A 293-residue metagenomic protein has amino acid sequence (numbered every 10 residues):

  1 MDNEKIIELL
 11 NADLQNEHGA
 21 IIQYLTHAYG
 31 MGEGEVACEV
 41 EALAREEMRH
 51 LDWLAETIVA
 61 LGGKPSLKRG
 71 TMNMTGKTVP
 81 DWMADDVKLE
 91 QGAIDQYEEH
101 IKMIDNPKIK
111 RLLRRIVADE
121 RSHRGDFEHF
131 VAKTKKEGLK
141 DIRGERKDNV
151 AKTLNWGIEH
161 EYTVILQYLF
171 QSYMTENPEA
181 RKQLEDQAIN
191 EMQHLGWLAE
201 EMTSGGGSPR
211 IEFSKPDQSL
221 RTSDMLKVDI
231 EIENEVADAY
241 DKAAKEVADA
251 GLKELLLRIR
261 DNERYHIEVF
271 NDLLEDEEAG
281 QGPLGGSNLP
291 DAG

Functional and structural regions predicted by a protein language model:
M1-G293: Iron-associated oxidoreductase/ferritin-like identity signal
